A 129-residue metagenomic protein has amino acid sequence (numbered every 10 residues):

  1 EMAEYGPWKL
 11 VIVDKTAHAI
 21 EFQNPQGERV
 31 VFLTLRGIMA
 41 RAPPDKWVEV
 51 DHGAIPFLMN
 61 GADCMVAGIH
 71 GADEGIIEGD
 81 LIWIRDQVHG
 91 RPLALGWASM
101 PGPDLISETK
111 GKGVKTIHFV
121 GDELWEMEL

Functional and structural regions predicted by a protein language model:
E1-W8, I12-G71, G75-E78, I84-L129: Beta-strand/loop-dominated core regions that host nucleotide or nucleotide-derived cofactor-binding catalytic loops
